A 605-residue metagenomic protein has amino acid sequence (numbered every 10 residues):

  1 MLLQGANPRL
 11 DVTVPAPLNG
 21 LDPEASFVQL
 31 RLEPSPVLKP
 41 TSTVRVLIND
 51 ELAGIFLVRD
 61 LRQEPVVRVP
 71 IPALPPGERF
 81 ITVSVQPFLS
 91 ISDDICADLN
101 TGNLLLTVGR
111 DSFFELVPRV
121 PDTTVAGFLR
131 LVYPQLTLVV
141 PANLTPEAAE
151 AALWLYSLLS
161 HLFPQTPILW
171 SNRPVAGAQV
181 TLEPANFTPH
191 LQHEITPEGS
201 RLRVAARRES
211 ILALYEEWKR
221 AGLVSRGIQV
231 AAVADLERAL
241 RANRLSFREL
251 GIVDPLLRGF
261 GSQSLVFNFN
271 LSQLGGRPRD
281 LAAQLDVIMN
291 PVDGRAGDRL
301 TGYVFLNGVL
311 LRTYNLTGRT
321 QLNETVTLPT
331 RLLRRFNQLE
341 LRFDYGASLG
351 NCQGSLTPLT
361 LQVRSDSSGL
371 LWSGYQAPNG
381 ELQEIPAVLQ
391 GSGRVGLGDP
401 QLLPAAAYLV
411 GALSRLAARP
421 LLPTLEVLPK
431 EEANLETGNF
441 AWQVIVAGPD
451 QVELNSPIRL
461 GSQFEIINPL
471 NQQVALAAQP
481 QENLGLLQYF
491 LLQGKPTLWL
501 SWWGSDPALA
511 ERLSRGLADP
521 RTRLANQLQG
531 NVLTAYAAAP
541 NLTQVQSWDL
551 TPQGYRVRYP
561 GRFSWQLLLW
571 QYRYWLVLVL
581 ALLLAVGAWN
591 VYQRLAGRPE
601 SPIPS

Functional and structural regions predicted by a protein language model:
M1-S605: Solvent-exposed alpha-helical segments and adjacent loops that form catalytic or protein-interaction surfaces
